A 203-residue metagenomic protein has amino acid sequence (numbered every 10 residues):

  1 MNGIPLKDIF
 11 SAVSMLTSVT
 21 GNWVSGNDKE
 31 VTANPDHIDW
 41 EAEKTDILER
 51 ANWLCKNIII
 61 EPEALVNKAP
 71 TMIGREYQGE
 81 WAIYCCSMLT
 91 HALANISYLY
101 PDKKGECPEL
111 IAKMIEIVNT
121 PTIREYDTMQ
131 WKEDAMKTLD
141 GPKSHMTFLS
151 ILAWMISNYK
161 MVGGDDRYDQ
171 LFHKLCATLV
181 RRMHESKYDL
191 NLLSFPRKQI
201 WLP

Functional and structural regions predicted by a protein language model:
M1-S14, S18: N-terminal Sec-pathway targeting helices
N2, D36-I47, Y100, K104-C107: Intrinsic-disorder-associated interaction segments
V13-Y84, H91, N95, A112-D127: Low-complexity, Ser/Thr/Pro/Gly-enriched N-terminal "stalk/linker" regions
C85, A94-L202: Extended ligand-binding groove/face enriched in aromatic
